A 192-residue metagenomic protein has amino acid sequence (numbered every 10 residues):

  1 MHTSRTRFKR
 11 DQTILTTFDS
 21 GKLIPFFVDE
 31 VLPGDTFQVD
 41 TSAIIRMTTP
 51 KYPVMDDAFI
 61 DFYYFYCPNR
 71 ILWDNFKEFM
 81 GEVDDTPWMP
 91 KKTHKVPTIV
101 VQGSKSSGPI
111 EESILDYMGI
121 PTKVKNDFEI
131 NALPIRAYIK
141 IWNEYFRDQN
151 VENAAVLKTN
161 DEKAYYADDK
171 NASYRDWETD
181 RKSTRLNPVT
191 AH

Functional and structural regions predicted by a protein language model:
M1-R185, H192: Intrinsically disordered, low-complexity segments
